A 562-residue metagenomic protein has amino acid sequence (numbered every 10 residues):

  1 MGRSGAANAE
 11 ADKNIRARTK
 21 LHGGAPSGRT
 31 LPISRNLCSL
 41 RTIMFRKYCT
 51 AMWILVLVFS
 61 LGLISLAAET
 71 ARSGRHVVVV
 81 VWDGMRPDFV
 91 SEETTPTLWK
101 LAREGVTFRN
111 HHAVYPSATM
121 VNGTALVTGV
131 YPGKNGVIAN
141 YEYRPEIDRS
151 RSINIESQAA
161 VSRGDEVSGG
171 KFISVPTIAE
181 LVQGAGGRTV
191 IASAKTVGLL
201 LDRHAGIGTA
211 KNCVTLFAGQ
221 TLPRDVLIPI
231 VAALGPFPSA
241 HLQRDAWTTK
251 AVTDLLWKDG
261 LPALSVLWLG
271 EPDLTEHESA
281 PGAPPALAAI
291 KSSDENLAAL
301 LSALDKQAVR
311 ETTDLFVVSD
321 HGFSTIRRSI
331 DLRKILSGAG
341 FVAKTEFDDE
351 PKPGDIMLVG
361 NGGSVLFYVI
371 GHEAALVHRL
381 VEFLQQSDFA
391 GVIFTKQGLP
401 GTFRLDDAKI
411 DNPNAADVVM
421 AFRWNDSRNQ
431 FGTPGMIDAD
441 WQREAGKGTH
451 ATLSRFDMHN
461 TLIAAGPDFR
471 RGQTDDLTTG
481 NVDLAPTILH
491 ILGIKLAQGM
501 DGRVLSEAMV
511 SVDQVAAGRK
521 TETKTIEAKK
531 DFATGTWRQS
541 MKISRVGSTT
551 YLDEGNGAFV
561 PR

Functional and structural regions predicted by a protein language model:
M1-A9: Residue-level detector of structural "landmarks"
N8-G28: Short alpha-helix boundary/capping segments
T30, V130-Y131, V137-A280, Q385-D388 (+1 more regions): His/Asp/Glu-rich, glycine-adjacent segments that coordinate divalent cations and/or stabilize oxyanion chemistry on
A51-G62: Bacterial N-terminal signal peptides
V79, T97, S292-L336, A421 (+1 more regions): Metal-dependent active-site segment of extracytoplasmic phospho-/sulfohydrolases and closely related
D88-Y141, R188-I191: Short, structured active-site-proximal loop/turn typified by the sulfatase FGly-forming signature C/S-X-P-X-R
K171-V175, A185, E350-T487: Active-site neighborhoods of enzymes that stabilize oxyanions during catalysis
V512-R562: Acidic, Ser/Thr-rich low-complexity intrinsically disordered segments
